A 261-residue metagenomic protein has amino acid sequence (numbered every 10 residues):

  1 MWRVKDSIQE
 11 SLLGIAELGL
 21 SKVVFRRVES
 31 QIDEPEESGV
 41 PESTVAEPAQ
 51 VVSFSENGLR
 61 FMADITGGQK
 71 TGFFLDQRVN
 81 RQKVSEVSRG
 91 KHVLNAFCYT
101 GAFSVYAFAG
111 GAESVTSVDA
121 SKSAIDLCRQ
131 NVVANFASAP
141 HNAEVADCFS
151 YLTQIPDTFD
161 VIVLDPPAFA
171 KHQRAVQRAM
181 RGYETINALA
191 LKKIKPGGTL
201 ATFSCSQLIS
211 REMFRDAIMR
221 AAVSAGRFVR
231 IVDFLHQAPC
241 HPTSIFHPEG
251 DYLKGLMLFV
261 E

Functional and structural regions predicted by a protein language model:
V4-F74, Q82: Non-catalytic substrate-recognition/targeting regions of SAM-dependent transferases
E86, T100-E113: Conserved SAM-binding loop of SAM-dependent methyltransferases across substrates and taxa, primarily the Class I
G90-Y99: Conserved class I S-adenosyl-L-methionine
S114-D119: Conserved SAM-binding motif I beta-strand of class I
S123-V163, F169: S-adenosyl-L-methionine
A137, I194-P196: Helix-to-beta-strand junctions that scaffold the AdoMet/dcAdoMet cofactor pocket in Class I SAM-dependent enzymes
F159-L189: Mobile active-site "lid"/loop adjacent to the S-adenosyl-L-methionine
T199-E261: C-terminal catalytic and target-recognition region of SAM-dependent MTase-like enzymes, primarily methyltransferases
